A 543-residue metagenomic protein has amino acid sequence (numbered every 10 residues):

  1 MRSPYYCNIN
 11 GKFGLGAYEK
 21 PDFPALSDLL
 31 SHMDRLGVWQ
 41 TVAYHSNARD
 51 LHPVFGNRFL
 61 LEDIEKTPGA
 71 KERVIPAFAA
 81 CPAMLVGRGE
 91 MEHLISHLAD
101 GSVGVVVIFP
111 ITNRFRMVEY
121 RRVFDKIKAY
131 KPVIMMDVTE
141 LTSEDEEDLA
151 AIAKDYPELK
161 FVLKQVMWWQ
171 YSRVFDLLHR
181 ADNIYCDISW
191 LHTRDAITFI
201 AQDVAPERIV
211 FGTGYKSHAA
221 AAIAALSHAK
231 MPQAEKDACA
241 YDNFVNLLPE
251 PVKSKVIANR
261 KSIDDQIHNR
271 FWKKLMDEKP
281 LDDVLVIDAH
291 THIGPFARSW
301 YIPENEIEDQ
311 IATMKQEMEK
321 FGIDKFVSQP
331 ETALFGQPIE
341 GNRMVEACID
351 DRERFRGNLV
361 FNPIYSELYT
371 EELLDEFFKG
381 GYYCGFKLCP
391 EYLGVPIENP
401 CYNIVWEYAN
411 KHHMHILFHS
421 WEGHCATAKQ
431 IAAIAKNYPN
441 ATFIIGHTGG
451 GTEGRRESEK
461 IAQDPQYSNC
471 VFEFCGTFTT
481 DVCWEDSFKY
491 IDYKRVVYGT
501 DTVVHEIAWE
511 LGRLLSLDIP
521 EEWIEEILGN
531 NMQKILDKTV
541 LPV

Functional and structural regions predicted by a protein language model:
M1-F13, D22-Q40, S96, R208 (+6 more regions): Mid-to-C-terminal alpha-helical segments outside catalytic/metal-binding sites
Y5-G16, D137, Q165, H290-F296 (+2 more regions): Histidine-centered divalent metal-coordination motifs
N10, M33, T41, L60 (+20 more regions): Divalent metal-coordination and catalytic microenvironments
A17-P24, N47-F55, C81-G89, P110-V118 (+10 more regions): Acidic-and-aromatic substrate-binding clefts and catalytic sites of carbohydrate-active enzymes
P24-L29, F55-D63, G89-L94, E146-D148 (+9 more regions): Alpha-helical scaffolding within the catalytic cores of extracellular/periplasmic polymer-degrading hydrolases
Q40, A48, F55-I134, R180 (+4 more regions): Active-site gating/metal-coordination segments in enzymes
G104, T112-V210, G381-G385, V395-V497: Catalytic pocket-lining loop regions of alpha/beta-barrel enzymes, especially the amidohydrolase/enolase/GH5 lineages
G212, G499, V503, I507: C-terminal active-site rim and adjoining tail of enzyme catalytic domains
